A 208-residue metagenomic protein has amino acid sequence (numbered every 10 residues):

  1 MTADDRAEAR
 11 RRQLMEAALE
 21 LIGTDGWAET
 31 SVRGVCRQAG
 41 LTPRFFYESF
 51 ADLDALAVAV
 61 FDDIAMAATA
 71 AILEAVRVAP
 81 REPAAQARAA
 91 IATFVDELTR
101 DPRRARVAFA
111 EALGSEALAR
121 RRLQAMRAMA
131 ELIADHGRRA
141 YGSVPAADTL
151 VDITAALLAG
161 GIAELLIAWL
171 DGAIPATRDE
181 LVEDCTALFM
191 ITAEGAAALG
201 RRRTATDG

Functional and structural regions predicted by a protein language model:
M1-A9, Y141-A146, A197-G208: N-terminal intrinsically disordered/low-complexity leader segments
A7-A18, V35, V60-I64, A68: Generic hydrophobic, amphipathic alpha-helix propensity
L21-A55, A59: Helix-turn-helix
I72-A79, A108-A112, A140-Y141, W169-A173: Secondary-structure edge/capping motif, primarily at the C-terminal ends of alpha-helices and the immediately following
L73-R103: Hydrophobic alpha-helical connector segments
T99-R120, A134-G137, I167: Amphipathic alpha-helical segments used for helix-helix packing
E116-G142, T149-E164, A187-M190, E194: Amphipathic alpha-helical packing segments from all-alpha helical-bundle domains
D135-R139, D152, A156, A168-G208: C-terminal peripheral helix-coil segments that are non-catalytic and often amphipathic
